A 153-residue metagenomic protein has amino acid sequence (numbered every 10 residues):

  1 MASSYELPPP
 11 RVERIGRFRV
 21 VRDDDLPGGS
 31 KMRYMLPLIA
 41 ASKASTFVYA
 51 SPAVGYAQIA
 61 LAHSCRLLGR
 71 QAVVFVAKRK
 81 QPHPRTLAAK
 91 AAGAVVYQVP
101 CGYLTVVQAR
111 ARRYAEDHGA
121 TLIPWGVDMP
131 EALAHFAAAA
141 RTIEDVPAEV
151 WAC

Functional and structural regions predicted by a protein language model:
M1-S45: Positively charged, low-complexity intrinsically disordered leader regions
R19, V73-F75, V95-V99: General small-molecule cofactor/ligand-binding pocket signal
V21-L26, P52, P124-D128, C153: Fold-independent oxyanion-binding glycine-rich loops and adjacent beta-strand/coil segments at enzyme active sites
G29, G55-A60, Q81-P84: Short active-site-adjacent helix-start/loop capping segments
M32-V48, Q58, A138-V146: Short internal alpha-helix immediately C-terminal to a glycine-rich phosphate-binding loop in Rossmann-like
I39-K43, L61-R70, K80, L87-A91: Short, charge-rich binding segments
A44-A62, L68-V76, A148-C153: A short, small-residue-rich loop immediately preceding and capping a beta-strand
R79-P147: Small/polar-residue-rich loop-to-helix segments that shape phosphate-bearing ligand pockets
